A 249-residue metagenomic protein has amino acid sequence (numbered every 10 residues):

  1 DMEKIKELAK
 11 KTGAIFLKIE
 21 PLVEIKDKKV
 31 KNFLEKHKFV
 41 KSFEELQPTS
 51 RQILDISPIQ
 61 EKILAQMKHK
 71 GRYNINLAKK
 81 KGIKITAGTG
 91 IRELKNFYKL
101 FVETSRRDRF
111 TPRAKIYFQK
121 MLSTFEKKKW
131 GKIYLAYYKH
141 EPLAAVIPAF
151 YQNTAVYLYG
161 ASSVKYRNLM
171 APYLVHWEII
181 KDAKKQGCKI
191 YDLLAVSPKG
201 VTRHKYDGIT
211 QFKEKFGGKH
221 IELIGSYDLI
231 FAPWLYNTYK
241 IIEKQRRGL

Functional and structural regions predicted by a protein language model:
E3-K4, L8, Q119-N237: Aromatic (often tryptophan-rich) hydrophobic motifs at membrane interfaces
G13-L22: Divalent metal-dependent hydrolysis catalytic cores, especially in the metallo-beta-lactamase
F16, Q52, G71-Y73, Y173 (+2 more regions): Tryptophan-centric aromatic hotspots in well-structured domains and transmembrane helices
P21-K26, K31-N168, D182: A conserved beta-strand-loop-helix scaffold within acyl/acetyltransferase catalytic domains
L54-S57, L229-Q245: C-terminal "cap" of GNAT-fold acetyltransferases
